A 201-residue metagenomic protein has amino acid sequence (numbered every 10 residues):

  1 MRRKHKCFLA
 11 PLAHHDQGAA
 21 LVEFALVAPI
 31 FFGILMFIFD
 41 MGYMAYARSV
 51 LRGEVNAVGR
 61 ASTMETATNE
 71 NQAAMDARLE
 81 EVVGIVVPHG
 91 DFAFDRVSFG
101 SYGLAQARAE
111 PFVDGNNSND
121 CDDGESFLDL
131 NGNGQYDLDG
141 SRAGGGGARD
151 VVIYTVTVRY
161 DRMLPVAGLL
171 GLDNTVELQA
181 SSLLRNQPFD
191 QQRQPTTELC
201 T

Functional and structural regions predicted by a protein language model:
R2-R3, N56-T201: Short, conserved structural patches
R2-V82: Alpha-helical assembly-interface signal, strongest on the long, hydrophobic N-terminal helix that forms
